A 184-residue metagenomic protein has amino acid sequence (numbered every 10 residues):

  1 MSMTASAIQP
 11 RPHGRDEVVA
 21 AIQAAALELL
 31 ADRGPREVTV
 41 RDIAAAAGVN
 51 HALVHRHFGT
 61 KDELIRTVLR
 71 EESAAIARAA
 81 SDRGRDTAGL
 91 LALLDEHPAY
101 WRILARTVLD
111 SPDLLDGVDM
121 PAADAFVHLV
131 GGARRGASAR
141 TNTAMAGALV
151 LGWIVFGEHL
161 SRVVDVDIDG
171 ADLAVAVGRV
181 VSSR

Functional and structural regions predicted by a protein language model:
M1-Q9, A92, V127-R135, V155-R184: C-terminal peripheral helix-coil segments that are non-catalytic and often amphipathic
M1-R33, E37-G48, G59-T67: Basic, helix-initiating cap at the start of DNA-binding domains
A21, E63, I103, T141-A148: Amphipathic alpha-helical interaction segments
A52: Key DNA-contact positions within bacterial/archaeal DNA-binding proteins
A74-V108, G136-T143: Hydrophobic alpha-helical connector segments
A77-S81, S111-A144, V175: Amphipathic alpha-helical packing segments from all-alpha helical-bundle domains
A92-H128, G157-L160: Amphipathic alpha-helical segments used for helix-helix packing
